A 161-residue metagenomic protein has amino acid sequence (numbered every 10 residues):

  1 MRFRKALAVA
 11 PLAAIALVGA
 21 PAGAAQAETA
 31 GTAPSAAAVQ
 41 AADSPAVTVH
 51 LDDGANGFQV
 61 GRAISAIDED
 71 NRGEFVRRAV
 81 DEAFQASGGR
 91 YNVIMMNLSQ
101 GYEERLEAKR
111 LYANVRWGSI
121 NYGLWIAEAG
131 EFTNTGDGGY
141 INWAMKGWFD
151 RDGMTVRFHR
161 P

Functional and structural regions predicted by a protein language model:
M1-T29: Secretory targeting and sorting signals
A6, L12, A36, S44-T48 (+5 more regions): Low-complexity, intrinsically disordered short peptide segments enriched in small/polar/basic residues
A20, A24, T32, A55-F58 (+5 more regions): Intrinsically disordered, low-complexity regions
A20-H50: N-terminal low-complexity, Pro/Thr-rich disordered segments that flank secretion/membrane-targeting signals
Q40-R78: Membrane-inserting effector segments that mediate pore formation, membrane fusion, or transient membrane insertion
R72-P161: Amphipathic, membrane-inserting segments
